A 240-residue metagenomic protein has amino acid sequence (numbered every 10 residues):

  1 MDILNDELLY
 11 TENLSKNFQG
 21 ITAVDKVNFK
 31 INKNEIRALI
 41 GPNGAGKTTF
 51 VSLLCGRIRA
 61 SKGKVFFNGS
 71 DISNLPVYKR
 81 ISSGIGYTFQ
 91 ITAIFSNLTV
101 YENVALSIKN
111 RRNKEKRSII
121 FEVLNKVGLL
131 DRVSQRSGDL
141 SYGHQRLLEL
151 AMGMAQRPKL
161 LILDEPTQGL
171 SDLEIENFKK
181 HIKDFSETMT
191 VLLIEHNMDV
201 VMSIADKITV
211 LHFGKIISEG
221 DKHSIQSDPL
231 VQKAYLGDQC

Functional and structural regions predicted by a protein language model:
D2-C240: Glycine-rich phosphate-binding loops of nucleotide-dependent enzymes
